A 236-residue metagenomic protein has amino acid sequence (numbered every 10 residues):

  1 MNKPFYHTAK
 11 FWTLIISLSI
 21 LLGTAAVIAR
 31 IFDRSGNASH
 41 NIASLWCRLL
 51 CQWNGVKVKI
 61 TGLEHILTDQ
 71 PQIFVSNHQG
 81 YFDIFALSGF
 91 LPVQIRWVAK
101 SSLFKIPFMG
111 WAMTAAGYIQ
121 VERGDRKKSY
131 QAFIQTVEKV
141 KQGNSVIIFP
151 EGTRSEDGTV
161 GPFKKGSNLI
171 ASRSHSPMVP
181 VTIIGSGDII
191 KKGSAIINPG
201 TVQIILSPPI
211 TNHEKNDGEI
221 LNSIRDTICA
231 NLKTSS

Functional and structural regions predicted by a protein language model:
M1-K59, W111-A115: A transmembrane-helix-recognition feature enriched in membrane-embedded lipid enzymes and envelope glyco-/phospholipid
N2-F5, Y130-S236: Non-catalytic C-terminal accessory region of glycerolipid acyltransferases and related lyso-lipid remodeling enzymes
T8-L14, A43-A99: Conserved H-X4-D acyltransferase segment
I60, I119-E122, N212: Short acidic-hydrophobic, aromatic-tinged amphipathic segments that line or gate anion-handling sites
N77, T114-A116, I196-P199: Short, hinge-like loop/turn segments at secondary-structure boundaries
Y81-Y130, Q135: Membrane-embedded segments
